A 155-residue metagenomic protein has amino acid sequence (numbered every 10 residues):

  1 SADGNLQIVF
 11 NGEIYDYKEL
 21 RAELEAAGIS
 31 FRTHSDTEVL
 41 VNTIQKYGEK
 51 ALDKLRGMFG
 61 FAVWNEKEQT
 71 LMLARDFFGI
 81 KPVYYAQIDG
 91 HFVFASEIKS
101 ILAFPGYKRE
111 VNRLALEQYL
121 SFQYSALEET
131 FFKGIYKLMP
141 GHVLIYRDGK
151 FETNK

Functional and structural regions predicted by a protein language model:
S1-K155: Cysteine-centered catalytic environments shared across enzyme families
